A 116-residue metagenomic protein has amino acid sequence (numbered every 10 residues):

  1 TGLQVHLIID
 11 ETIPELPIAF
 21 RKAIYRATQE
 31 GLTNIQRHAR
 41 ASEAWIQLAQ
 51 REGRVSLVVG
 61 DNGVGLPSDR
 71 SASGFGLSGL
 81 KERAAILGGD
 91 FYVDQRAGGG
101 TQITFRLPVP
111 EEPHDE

Functional and structural regions predicted by a protein language model:
T1-E116: Coiled-coil dimerization/phosphotransfer module
